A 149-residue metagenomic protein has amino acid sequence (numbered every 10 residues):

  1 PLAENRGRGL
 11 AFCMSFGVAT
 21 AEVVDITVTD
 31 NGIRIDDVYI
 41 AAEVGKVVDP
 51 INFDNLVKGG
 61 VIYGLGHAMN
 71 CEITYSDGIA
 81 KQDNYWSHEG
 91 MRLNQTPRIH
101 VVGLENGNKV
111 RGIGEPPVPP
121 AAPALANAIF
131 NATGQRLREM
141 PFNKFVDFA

Functional and structural regions predicted by a protein language model:
P1-V18, V23, T27-A149: C-terminal catalytic domains of large/alpha subunits in multi-subunit enzymes
